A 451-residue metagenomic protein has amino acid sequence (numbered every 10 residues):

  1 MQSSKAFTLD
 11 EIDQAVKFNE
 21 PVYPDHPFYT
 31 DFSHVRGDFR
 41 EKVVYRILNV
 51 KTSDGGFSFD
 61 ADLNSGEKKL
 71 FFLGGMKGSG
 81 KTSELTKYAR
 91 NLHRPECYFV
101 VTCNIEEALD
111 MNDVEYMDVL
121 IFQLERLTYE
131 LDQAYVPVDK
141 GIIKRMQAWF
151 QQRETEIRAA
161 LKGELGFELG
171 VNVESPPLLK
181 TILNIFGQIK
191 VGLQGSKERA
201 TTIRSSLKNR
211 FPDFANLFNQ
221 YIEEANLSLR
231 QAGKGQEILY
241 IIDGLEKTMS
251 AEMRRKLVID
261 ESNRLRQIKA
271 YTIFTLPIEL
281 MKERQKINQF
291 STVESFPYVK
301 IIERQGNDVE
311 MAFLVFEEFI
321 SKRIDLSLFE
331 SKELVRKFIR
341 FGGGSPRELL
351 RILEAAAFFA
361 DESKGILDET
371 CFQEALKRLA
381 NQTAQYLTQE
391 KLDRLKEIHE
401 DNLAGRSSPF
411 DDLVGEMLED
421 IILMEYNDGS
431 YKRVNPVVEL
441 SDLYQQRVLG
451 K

Functional and structural regions predicted by a protein language model:
M1-S79, S83-R94: Walker A/P-loop-proximal flanking segment of P-loop NTPase domains
Q2-F7, L367-K451: C-terminal leucine-rich, beta-strand-based interaction scaffolds used for sensing/assembly
F7-Q14, K42-I47, T202, S206-N209 (+2 more regions): The catalytic "switch" region of P-loop NTPases
K69-L70, G75-G233: P-loop NTPase nucleotide-binding core
L73-G80, L245-T248, E261-I268, T272-I273 (+3 more regions): Conserved catalytic-core segments centered on acid/base and nucleophilic motifs
V101-E107, P297-Y298, L367-E374: Conserved beta-strand -> loop -> alpha-helix junction used to position metal-binding or nucleic-acid-contacting
S331-Q382: Amphipathic alpha-helical "lid/sensor" segments that cap RecA-like P-loop NTPase cores
